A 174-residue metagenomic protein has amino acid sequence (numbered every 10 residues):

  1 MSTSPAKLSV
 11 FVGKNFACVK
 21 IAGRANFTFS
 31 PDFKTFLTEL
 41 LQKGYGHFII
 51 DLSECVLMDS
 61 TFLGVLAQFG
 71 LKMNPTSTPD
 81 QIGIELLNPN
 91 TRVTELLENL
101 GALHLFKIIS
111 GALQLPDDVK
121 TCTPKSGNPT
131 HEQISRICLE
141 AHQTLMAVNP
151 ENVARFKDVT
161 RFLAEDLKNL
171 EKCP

Functional and structural regions predicted by a protein language model:
S4-T35: STAS-typified acidic loop motif
F27-L37, Q42-F106: Amphipathic alpha-helical interaction surfaces in cytosolic regulatory modules
V93-L96, L115-V119: Switch/connector loops and helix/strand junctions flanking conserved nucleotide-binding motifs in nucleotide-processing
K107-Q114: Short acidic-hydrophobic, aromatic-tinged amphipathic segments that line or gate anion-handling sites
P116-L170: Charged/polar low-complexity intrinsically disordered segments, enriched in acidic residues
